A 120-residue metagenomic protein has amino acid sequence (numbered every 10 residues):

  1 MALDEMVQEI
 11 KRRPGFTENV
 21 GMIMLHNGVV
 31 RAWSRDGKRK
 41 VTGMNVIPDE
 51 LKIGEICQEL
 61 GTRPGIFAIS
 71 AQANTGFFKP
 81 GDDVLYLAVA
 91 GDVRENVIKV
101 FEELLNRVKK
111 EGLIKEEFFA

Functional and structural regions predicted by a protein language model:
M1-D83, A90-A120: N-terminal, polar/charged subdomain of small-to-medium soluble alpha/beta proteins
